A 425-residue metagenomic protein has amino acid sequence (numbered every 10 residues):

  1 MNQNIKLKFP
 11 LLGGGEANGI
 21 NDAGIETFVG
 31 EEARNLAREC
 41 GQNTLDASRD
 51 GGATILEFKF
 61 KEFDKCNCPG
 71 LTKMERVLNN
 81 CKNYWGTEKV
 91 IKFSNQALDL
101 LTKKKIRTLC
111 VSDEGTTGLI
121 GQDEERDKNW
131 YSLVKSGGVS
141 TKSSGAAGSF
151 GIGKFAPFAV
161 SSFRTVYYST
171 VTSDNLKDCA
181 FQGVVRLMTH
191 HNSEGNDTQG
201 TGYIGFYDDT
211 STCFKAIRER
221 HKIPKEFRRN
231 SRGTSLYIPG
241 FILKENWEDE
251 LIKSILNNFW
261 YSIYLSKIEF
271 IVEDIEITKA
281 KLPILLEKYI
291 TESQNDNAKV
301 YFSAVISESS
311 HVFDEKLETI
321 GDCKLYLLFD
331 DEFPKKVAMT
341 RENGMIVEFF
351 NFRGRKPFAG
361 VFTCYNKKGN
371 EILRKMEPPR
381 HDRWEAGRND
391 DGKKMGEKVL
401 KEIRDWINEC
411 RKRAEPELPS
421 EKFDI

Functional and structural regions predicted by a protein language model:
M1-G14, C68, C81, L98-R107 (+5 more regions): Flexible, glycine-/charge-rich segments associated with ATP-binding catalytic modules
M1-G15, E245-W247, S262, S293-I425: Charged regulatory segments coupled to nucleotide-binding catalytic modules in large multidomain enzymes
M1-S112, G121-Y131: Bergerat-fold GHKL ATPase/HATPase_c domain
D46, F60-D64, D113-G118, A156 (+5 more regions): Short, flexible loop/turn elements at secondary-structure junctions
D50-E62, S173-F181, S266-I275: Short, glycine/acidic-rich hinge or "gate" loops at secondary-structure transitions that mediate conformational
A53-E57, R107-C110, K154-A156, F163-Y167 (+3 more regions): Beta-sheet entry/capping signal
F60-K61, K267-E318: Long, K/E/R/D-enriched contiguous segments that form extended
G86-K177, Q182-T189: Flexible ATP-lid and adjacent glycine-rich G1/G2 motifs of the Bergerat
